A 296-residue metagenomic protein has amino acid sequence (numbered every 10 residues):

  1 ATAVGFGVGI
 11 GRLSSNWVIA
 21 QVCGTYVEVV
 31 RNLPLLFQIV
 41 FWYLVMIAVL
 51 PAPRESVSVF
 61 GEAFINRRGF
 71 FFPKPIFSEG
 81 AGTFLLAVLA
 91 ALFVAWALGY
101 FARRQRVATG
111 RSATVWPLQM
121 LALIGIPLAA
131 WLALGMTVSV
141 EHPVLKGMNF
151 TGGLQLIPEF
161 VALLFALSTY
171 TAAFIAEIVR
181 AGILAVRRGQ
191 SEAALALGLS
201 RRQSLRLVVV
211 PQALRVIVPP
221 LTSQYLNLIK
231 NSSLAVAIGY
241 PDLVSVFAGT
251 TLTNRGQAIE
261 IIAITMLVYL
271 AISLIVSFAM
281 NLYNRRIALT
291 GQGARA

Functional and structural regions predicted by a protein language model:
A1-A296: Transmembrane alpha-helices and adjacent helix-loop boundaries
